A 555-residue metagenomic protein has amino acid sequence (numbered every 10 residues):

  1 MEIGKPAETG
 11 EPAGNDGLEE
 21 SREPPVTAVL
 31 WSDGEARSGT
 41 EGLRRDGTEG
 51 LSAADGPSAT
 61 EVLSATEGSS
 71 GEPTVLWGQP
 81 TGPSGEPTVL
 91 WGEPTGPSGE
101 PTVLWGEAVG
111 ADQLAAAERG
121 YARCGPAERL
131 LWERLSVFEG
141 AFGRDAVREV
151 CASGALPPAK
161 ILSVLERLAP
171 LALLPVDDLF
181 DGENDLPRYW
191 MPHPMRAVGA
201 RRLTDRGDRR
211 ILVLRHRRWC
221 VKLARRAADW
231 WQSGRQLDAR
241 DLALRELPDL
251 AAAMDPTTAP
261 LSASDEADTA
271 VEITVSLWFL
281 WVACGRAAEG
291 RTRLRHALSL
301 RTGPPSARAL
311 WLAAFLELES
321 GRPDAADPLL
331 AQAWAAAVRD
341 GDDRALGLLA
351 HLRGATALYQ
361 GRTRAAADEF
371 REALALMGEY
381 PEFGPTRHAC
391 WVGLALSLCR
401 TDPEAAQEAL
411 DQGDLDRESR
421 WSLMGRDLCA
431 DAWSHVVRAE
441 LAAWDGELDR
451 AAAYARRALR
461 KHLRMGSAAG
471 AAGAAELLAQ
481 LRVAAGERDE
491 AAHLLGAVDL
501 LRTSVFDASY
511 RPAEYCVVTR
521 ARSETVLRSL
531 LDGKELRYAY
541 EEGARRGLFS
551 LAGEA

Functional and structural regions predicted by a protein language model:
M1, L114, E118-R206, R210-L214 (+3 more regions): C-terminal boundary/linker of central alpha/beta nucleotide-binding cores
M1-G4, W31, W91, P97-E128 (+1 more regions): Loop-to-helix "switch" segment enriched in basic and acidic residues adjacent to catalytic/ligand pockets
R129-L135, R144-D145, D185-P187, R196 (+4 more regions): Short, well-ordered secondary-structure microsegments that present a prominent hydrophobic/aromatic side chain
W230, A270-C284, A307-P323, R344-R362 (+4 more regions): Tandem amphipathic alpha-helical repeat scaffolds
L244, S264, D268, P304 (+6 more regions): Residue signature of alpha-solenoid helical repeat architecture, marking inter-repeat boundaries and helix-start
M254-D255, R295-S299, A331-D342, R371-E382 (+3 more regions): Amphipathic alpha-helical segments of tetratricopeptide repeats
D489-A555: C-terminal non-catalytic interaction modules
